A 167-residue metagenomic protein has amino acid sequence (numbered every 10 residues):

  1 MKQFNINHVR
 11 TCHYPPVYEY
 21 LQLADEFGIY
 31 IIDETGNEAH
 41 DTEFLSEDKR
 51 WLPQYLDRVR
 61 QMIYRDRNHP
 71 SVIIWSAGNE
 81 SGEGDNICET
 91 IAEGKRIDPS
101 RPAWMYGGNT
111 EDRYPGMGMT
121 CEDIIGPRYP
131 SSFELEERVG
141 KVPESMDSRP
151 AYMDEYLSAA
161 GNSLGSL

Functional and structural regions predicted by a protein language model:
M1-K2, Q22: N-terminal carbohydrate-binding accessory modules
N5: Phosphate-binding active sites in nucleotide-utilizing proteins
H8-L167: Substrate-binding/catalytic cleft of secreted carbohydrate-active enzymes, primarily glycoside hydrolases
